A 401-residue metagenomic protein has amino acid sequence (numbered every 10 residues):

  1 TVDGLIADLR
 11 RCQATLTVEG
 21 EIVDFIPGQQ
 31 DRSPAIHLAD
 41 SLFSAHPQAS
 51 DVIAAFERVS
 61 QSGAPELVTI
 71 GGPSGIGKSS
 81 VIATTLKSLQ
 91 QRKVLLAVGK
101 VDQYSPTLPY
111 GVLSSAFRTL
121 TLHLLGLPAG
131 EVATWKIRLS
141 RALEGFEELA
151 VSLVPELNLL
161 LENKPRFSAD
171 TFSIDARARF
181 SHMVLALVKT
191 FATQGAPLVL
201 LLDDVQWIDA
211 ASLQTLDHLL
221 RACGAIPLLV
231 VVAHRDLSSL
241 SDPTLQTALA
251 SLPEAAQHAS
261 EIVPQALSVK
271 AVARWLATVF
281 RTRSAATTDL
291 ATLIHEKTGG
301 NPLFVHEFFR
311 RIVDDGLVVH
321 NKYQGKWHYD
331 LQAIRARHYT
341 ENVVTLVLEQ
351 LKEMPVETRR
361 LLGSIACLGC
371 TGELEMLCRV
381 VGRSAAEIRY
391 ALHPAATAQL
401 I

Functional and structural regions predicted by a protein language model:
T1-V18, G299: C-terminal lobe helix-coil module of Hanks-type protein kinase domains
V18-A54, L159-D170, Q332, A336-N342: Conserved adenine-nucleotide phosphate-binding loops and their immediately adjacent elements
Q29-A39, T69-I76, V81, T85 (+4 more regions): Short secondary-structure boundary elements
S62-V68, A196: Pre-Walker A (Motif I) flank of P-loop NTPase domains
G71, A97-P106, H234-R235, P264-Q265: A short hydrophobic beta-strand->loop->alpha-helix junction that borders the nucleotide-binding pocket of P-loop NTPases
I76-T107, G111: P-loop NTPase Walker A phosphate-binding motif
G111-V199, T247-H258, K270-A277, G316-V318 (+3 more regions): Conserved Walker-type P-loop NTP-binding/catalytic site
L202, T215-I262: Sensor-1/coupling segment of RecA-like P-loop NTPase cores
